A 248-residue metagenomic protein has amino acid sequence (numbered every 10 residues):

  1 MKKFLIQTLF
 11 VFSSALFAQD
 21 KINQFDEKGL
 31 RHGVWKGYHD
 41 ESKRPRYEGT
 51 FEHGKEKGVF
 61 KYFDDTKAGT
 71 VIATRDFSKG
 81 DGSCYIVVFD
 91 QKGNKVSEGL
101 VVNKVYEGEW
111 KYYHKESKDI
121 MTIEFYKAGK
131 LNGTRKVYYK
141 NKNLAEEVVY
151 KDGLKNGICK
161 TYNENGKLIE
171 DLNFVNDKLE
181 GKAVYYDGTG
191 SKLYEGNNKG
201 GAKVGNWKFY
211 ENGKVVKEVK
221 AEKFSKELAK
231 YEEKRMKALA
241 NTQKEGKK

Functional and structural regions predicted by a protein language model:
M1-N23: Bacterial Sec-dependent N-terminal signal peptides
F17-K248: Glycine/tyrosine- and acidic-biased, solvent-exposed loop/turn segments at the edges of beta-strands
